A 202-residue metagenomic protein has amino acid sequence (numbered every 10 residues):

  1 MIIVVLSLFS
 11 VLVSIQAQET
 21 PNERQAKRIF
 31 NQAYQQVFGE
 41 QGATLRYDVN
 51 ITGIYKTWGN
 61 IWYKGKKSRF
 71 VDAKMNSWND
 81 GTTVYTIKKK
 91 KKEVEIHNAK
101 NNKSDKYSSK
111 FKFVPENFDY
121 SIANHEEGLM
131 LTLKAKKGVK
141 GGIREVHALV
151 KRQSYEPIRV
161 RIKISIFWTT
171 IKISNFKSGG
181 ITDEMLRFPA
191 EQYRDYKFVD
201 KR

Functional and structural regions predicted by a protein language model:
I2-V11: Bacterial N-terminal signal peptides
L12-Y55, W62, K66-K67, E191-R202: N-terminal leader/targeting segments and the immediate start of mature chains
I15-N22, H125-G128, K137-E145, R152-R202: Non-transmembrane domains of secretory- and envelope-associated proteins
G39, I61-R69, W78-V84, E126 (+2 more regions): Short, solvent-exposed coil/turn segments at beta-strand boundaries
R46-N50, S68-A73, L131-G138, R159-K163: Short beta-strand segments that buttress and anchor functional surface loops
W58-N60, K74-N76, D119-S121, E145-L149: Short, surface-exposed charged micro-motifs
G59-D105, F167-T169: An acidic-aromatic
Y85-K140: Surface-exposed, polar helix/loop patches in the mature regions of secreted/periplasmic/lumenal proteins that form
